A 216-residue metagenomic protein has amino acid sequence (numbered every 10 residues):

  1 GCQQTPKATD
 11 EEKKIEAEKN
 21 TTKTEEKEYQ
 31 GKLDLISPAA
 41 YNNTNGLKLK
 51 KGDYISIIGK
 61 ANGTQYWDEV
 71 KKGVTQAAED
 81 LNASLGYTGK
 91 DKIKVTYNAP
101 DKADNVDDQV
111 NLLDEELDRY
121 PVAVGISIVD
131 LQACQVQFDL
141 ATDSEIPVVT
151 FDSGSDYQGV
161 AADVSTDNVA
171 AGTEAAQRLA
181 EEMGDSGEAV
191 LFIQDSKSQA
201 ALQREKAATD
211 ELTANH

Functional and structural regions predicted by a protein language model:
C2-H216: A residue-level marker of the well-folded mature domains of exported/periplasmic proteins
